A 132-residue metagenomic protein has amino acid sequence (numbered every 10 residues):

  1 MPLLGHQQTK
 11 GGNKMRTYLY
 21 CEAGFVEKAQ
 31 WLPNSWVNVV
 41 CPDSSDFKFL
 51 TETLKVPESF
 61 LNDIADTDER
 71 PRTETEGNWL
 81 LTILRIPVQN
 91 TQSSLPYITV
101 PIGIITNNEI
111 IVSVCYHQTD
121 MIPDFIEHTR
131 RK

Functional and structural regions predicted by a protein language model:
P2-K132: Peripheral, non-transmembrane regulatory/ligand-interaction domains of membrane transport proteins
